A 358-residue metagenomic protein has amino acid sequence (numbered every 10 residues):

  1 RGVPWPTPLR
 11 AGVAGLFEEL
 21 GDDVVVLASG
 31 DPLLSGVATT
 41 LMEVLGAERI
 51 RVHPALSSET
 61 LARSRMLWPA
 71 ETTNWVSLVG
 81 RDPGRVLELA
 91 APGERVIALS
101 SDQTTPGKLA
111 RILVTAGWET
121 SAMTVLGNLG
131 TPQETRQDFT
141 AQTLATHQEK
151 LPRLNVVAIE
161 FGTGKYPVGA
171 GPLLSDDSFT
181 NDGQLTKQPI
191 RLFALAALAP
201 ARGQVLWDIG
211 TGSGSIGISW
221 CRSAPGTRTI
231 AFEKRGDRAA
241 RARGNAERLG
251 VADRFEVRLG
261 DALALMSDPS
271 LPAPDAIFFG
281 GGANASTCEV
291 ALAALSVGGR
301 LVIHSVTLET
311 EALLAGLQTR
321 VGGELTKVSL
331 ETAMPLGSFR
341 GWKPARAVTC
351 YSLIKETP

Functional and structural regions predicted by a protein language model:
R1-R51, T60, G226-T229, E233 (+1 more regions): Class I S-adenosyl-L-methionine
D22-V24, P92-Q184, V328: A contiguous loop/helix-start segment that scaffolds small-molecule binding in enzyme catalytic cores
S29-E94, L259, L263, D275 (+2 more regions): Class I SAM-dependent methyltransferase SAM-binding "motif I" and its flanking Rossmann-like core
G203-G212: Conserved class I S-adenosyl-L-methionine
S213-P225: Conserved SAM-binding loop of SAM-dependent methyltransferases across substrates and taxa, primarily the Class I
R222-T229, V297: Conserved S-adenosyl-L-methionine
F232-P272, A276, A285: S-adenosyl-L-methionine
C288-S352: C-terminal substrate-binding/active-site "lid" region of AdoMet-derived donor-dependent transferases
